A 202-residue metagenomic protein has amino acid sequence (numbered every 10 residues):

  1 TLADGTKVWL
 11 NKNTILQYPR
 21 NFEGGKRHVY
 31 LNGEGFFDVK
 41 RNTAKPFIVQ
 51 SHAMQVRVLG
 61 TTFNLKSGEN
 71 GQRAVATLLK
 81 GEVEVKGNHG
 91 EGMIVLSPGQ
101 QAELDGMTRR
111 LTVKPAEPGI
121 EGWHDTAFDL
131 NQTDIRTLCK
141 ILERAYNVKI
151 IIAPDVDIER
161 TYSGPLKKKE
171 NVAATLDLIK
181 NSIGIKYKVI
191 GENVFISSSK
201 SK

Functional and structural regions predicted by a protein language model:
T1-K202: A residue-level detector for the "anchor" residue at the start of short, highly conserved motifs
